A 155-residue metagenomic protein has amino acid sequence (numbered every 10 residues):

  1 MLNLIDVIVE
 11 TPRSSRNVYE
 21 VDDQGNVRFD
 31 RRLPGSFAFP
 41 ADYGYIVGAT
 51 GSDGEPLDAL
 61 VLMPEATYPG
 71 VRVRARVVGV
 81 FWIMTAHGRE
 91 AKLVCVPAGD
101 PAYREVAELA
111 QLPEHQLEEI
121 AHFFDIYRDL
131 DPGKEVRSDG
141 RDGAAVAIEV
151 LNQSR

Functional and structural regions predicted by a protein language model:
M1-R155: Hydrophobic N-terminal alpha-helices or hydrophobic patches in metabolic proteins across all domains of life
